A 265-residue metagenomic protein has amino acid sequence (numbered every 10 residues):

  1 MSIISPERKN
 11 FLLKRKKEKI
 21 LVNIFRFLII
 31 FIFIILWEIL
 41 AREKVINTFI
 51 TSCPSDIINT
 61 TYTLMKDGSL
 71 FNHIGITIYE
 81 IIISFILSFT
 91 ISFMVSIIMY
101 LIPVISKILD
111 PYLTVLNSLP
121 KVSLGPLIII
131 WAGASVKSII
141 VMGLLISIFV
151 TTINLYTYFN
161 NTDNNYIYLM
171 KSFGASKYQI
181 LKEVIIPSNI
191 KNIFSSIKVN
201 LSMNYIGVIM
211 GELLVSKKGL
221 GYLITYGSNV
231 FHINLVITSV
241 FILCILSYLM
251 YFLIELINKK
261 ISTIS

Functional and structural regions predicted by a protein language model:
M1-L28, F252-S265: Transmembrane alpha-helical segments of polytopic membrane transport and secretion proteins
D67-I98: Transmembrane alpha-helix signature in integral membrane proteins
N72-E80, V122, I130-T151, F194 (+1 more regions): Loop-to-helix entry region at the N-terminal start of transmembrane alpha-helices in multi-pass membrane transporters
T90-I129, N154-T162: Cytoplasmic-entry segments and transmembrane alpha-helices of multi-pass inner-membrane transporters
P103, N160, I237-S265: C-terminal transmembrane helix and the adjacent membrane-cytosol boundary/short C-terminal tail of inner/organellar
I130-W131, I206-I242, S265: Glycine-rich helix-loop "coupling/hinge" segments at transmembrane-helix boundaries in multipass transporters
V141, L145, Y178-M210, T238: Transmembrane alpha-helices
L155-S196, I224: Short cytoplasmic-facing helical segments at TM-TM junctions of multi-pass membrane proteins
